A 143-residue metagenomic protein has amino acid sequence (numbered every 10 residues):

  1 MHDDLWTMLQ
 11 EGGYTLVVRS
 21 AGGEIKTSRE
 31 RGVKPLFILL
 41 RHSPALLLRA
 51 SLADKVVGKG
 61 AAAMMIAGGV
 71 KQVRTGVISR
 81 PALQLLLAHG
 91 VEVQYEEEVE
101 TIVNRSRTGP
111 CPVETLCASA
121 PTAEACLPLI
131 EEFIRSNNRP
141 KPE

Functional and structural regions predicted by a protein language model:
M1-G76, E98-V99, V103-P110, L116: Conserved mixed alpha/beta catalytic, RNA-binding, or beta-rich assembly cores of soluble enzyme, regulatory
G68-Q72, L83-E143: C-terminal binding/interaction regions
S79: Conserved SAM/SAH-binding beta-strand->alpha-helix loop
